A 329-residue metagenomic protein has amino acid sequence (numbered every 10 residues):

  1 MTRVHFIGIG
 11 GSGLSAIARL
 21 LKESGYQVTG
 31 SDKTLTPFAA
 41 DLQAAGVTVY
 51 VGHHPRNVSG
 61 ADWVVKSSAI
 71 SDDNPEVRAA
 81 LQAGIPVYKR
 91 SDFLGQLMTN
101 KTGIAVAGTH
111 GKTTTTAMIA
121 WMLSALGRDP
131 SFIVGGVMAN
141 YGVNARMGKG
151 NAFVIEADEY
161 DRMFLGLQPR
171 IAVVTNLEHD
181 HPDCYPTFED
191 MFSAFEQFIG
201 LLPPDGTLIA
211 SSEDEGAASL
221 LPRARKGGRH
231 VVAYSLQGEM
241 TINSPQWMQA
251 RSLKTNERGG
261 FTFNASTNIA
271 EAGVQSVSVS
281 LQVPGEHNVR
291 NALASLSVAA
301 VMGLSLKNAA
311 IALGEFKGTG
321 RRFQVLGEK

Functional and structural regions predicted by a protein language model:
M1-F93, E215, H230, Q249-K254 (+2 more regions): N-terminal leader/targeting and accessory segments in enzymes
T2-R3, I7, S67, Y185-F192 (+2 more regions): Adenine nucleotide phosphate-binding catalytic loops in nucleotide-utilizing enzymes
G10-S15, D32, H54, H110 (+6 more regions): Gly/Ser/Thr-rich beta-alpha loop segments that engage phosphate groups in nucleotides
L20-E23, Q43-A44, N57, S68-H230 (+2 more regions): Phosphate-binding loop of NTP-binding sites
D32-T34, G136, E213-D214, Q237 (+1 more regions): Residues in the short beta-alpha loop(s) of Rossmann-like NAD(P)-binding domains
F38, S59, L97, N140-Y141 (+2 more regions): Generic structural signal for helix capping and beta-alpha/helix-loop junctions
P55-S59, F93-L97, Q237-N243, R258: A short acidic, often aromatic-flanked loop/helix-cap motif at beta-alpha or helix-coil junctions that lines enzyme
S59-D62, K149-N151, Q246, E257-G259: A short, glycine/Asx- and small/polar-enriched loop/turn that sits immediately N-terminal to a beta-strand
